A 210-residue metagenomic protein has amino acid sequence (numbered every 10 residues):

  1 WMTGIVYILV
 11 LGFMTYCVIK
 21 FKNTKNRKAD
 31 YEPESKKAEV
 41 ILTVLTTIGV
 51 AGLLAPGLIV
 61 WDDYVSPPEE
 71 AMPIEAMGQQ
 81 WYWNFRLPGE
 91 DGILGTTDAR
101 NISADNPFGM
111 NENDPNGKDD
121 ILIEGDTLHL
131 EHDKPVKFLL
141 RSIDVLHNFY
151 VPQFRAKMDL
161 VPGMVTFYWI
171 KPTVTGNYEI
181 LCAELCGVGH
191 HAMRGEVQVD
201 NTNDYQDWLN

Functional and structural regions predicted by a protein language model:
W1-N23: Membrane-embedded alpha-helical segments of integral membrane proteins
V18-N210: Non-transmembrane, membrane-proximal soluble domains of secreted or membrane proteins
